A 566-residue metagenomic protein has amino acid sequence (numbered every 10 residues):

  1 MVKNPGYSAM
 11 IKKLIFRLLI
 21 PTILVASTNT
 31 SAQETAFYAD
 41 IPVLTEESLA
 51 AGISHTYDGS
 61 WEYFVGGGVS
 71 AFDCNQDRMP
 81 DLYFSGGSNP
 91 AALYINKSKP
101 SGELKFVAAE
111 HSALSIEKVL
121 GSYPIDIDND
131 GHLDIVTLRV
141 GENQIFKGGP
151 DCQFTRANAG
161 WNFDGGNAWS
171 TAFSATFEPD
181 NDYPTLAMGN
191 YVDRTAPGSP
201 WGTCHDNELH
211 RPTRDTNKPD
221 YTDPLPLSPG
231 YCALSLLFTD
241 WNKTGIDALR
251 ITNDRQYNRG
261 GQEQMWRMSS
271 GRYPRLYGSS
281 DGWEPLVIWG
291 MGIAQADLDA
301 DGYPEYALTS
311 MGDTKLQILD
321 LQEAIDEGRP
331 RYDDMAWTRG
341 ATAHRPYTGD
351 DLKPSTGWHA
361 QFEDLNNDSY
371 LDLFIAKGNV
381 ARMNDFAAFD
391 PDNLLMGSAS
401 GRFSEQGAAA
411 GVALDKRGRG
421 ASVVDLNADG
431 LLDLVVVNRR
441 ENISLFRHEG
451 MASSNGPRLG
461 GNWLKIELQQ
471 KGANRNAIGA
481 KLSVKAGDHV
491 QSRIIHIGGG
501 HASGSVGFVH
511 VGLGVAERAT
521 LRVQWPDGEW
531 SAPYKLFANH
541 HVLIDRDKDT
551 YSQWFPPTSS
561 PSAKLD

Functional and structural regions predicted by a protein language model:
Q33-A36, D40-Y57, N181-L186, N190 (+4 more regions): Gly/Ser/Thr/Pro-enriched helix-cap/hinge segments flanking short amphipathic alpha-helices
Q33-T45, P90-A109, E142-A157, G198-T222 (+4 more regions): Beta-propeller blade repeat segments, especially FG-GAP/WD-type strand-to-loop junctions in 6- to 7-bladed propeller
S48-S60, E110-A113, G160-D164, D223-L227 (+3 more regions): Surface-exposed loop and turn segments in beta-propeller and other repeat-based domains that flank or scaffold
S48-S85: Beta-strand-rich domains and repeat architectures in extracellular enzymes and scaffolds, especially beta-propellers
V65, N89, K118-Y123, W169 (+9 more regions): Beta-rich catalytic cores
G66-Q76, I95-N96, V119-N129, L133 (+8 more regions): Beta-propeller blade termini
M79-G86, H132-R139, P184-Y191, L236 (+5 more regions): Hydrophobic beta-strand segments that make up the repeating blades of beta-propeller and related beta-repeat
V119-G121, V140-E178, M188, V192-P200 (+3 more regions): Asp-box/WD-like beta-propeller blade repeats and closely related beta-sheet repeat scaffolds
